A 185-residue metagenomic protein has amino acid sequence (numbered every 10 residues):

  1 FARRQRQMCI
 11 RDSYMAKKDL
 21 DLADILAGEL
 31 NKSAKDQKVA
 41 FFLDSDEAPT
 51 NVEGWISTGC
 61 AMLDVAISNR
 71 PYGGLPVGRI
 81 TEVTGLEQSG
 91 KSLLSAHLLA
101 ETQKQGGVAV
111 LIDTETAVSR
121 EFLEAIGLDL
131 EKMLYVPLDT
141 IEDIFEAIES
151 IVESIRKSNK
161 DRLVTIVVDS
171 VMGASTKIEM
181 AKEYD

Functional and structural regions predicted by a protein language model:
F1-D12: Single conserved hydrophobic/aromatic residue that forms the stacking wall/gate of nucleotide- or nucleobase-binding
A16-M133, I144-E153: The Walker A/P-loop phosphate-binding site
L138, E142-D185: P-loop NTPase motor core
